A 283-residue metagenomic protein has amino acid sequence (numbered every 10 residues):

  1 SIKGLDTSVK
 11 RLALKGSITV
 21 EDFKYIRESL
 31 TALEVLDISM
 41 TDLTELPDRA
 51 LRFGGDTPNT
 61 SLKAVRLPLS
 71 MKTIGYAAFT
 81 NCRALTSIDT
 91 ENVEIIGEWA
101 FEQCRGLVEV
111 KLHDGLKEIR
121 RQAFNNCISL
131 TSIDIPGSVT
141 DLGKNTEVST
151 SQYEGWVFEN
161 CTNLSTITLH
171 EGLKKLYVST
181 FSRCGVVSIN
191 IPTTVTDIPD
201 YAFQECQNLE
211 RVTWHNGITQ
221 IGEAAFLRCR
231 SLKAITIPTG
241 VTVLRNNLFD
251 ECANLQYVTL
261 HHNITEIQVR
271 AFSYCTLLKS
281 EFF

Functional and structural regions predicted by a protein language model:
S1-L5, V20-E28, P47-A50, Y76-A78 (+3 more regions): Short, T/G/N/S-enriched strand-turn elements that build extracellular solenoid repeat scaffolds
G4, V148-S149: Short linear motifs in intrinsically disordered
K10-I18, A32-E45, T57-T73, R83-I95 (+9 more regions): Structural signature of tandem-repeat unit edges
R49-A50, G75-T80, G97-A100, R120-N125 (+6 more regions): Consensus positions within tandem repeat domains that build extended binding/scaffold surfaces
R52-D56: Short beta-strand segments and strand-loop junctions that repeat across beta-rich extracellular domains
